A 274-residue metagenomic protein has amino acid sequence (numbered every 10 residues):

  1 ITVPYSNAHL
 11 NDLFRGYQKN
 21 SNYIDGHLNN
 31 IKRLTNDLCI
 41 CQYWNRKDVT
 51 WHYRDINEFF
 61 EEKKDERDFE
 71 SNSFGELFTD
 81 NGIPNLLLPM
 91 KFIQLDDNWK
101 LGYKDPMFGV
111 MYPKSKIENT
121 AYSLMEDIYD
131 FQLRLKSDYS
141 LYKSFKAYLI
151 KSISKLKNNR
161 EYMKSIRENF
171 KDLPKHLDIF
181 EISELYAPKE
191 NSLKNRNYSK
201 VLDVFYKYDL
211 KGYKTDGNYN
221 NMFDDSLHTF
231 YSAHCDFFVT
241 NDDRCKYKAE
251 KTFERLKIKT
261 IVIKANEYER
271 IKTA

Functional and structural regions predicted by a protein language model:
I1-H234, R244-A274: Active-site-proximal, substrate-binding regions of enzyme catalytic domains and RNA-binding/basic surfaces
N241: Conserved residues at the C-terminal ends of beta-strands
